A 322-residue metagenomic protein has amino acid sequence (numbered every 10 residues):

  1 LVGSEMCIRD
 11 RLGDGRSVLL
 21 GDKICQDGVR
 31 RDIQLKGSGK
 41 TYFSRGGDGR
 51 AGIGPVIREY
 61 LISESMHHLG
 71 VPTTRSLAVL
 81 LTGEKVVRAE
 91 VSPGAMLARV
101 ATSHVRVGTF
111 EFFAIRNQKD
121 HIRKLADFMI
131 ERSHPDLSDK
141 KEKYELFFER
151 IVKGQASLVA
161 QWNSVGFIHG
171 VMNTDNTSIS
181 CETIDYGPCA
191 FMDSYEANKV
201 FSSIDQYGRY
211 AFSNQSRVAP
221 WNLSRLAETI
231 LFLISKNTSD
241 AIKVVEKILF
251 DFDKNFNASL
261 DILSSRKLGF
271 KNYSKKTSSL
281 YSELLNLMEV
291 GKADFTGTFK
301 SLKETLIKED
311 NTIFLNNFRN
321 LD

Functional and structural regions predicted by a protein language model:
S4, I8, Q206-D322: Regulatory N- and C-terminal appendages and interdomain linkers associated with kinase/kinase-like NTP transferase
S4-D139, S157, I179-E182, N222-L223: Conserved ATP-binding subdomain of kinase catalytic cores across diverse folds
F43-G49, D136-E145, I204-F212, A241-E246: Glycine- and acidic
L69-T73, L80, M129, S133 (+7 more regions): A generic secondary-structure signal for well-formed alpha-helical elements
L77-L81, N173-N176, I242-E246: Beta-strand segments within the central parallel beta-sheet cores of soluble alpha/beta enzyme folds
V91, S164-H169, N173-F232: Catalytic activation segment of kinase domains across protein kinase-like and atypical kinase folds
I151-W162: Phosphate/ATP-binding catalytic cores across multiple sugar-kinase/actin-like superfamilies, primarily ASKHA
